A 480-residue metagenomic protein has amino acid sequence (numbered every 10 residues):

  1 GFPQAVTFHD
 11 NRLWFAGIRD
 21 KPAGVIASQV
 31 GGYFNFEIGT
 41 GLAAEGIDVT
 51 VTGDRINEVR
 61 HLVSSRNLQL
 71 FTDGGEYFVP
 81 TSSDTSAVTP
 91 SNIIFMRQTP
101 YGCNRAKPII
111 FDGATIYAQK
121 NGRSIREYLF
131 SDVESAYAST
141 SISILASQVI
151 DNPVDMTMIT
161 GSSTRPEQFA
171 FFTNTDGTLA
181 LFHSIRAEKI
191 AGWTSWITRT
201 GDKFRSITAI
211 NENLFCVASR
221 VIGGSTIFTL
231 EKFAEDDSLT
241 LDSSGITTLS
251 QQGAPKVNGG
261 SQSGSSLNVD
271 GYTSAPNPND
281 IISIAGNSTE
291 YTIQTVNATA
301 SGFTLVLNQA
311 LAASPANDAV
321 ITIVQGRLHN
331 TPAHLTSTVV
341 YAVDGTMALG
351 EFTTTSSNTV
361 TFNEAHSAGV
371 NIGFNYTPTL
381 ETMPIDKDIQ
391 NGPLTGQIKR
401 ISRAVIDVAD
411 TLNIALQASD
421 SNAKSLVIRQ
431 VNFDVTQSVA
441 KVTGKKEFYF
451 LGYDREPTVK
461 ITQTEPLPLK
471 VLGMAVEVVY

Functional and structural regions predicted by a protein language model:
G1-P166, F182-T208, P457: Beta-propeller and closely related beta-pinwheel folds
E58, T361-N363, N432-T458, T462-P468 (+1 more regions): Beta-sandwich interaction modules
Y77-S82, L412-I428: Short, surface-exposed beta-strand/strand-loop-strand elements in extracellular ectodomains
A138-V149, G223-V339, G350-T353: Autoprocessing Asn-cyclization modules and mimics
G161, F172-T173, G177-G253, G373 (+1 more regions): C-terminal transmembrane module of polytopic membrane proteins
K189-W193, S288-T292, G345-T353, N422-Q430 (+1 more regions): Surface-exposed loop/edge segments in extracytoplasmic proteins
P315-G326, T336-G345, F352-D388, G392-P393 (+1 more regions): Surface-exposed interaction regions enriched in Ser/Thr/Asp/Glu that occur as long low-complexity tracts or repetitive
I398-L412: A short beta-strand element within beta-rich, extracytoplasmic domains of secreted/secretory-pathway proteins
